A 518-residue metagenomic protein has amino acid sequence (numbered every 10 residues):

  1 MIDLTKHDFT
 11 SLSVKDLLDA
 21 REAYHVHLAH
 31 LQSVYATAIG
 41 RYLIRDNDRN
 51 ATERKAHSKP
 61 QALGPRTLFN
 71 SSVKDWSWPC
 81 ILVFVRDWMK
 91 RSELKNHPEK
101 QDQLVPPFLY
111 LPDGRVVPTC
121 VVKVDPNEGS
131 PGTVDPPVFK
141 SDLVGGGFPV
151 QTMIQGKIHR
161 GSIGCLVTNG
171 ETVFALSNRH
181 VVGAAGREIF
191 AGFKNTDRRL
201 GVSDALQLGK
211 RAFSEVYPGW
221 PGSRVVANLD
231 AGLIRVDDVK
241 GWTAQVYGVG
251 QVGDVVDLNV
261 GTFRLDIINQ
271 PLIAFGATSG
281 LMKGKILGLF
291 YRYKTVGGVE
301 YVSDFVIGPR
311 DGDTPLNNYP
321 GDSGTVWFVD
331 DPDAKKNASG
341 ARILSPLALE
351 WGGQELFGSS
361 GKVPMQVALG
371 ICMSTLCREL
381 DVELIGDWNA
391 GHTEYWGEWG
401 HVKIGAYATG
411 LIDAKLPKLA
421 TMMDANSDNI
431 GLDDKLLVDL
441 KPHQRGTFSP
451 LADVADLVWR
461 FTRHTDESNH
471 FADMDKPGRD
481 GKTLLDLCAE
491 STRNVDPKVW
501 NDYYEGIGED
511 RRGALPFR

Functional and structural regions predicted by a protein language model:
M1-C165: Noncatalytic regulatory segments and standalone regulatory/sensor domains
H25, S72-V73, V260-L265, N318: Short, surface-exposed secondary-structure edge patches
I81-F84, A175, A348, A406: Structural recognition of the beta-strand scaffold that forms the well-ordered cores of secreted hydrolase catalytic
P131-R310, F328-D330, W351: Serine endopeptidase catalytic core focused on the charge-relay Asp
G164-V173, D313-L349: Catalytic nucleophile loop of clan PA
W327-H392: Short hairpin/turn module used for nucleic-acid contact or packing/dimerization
T393-R518: N-terminal, motif-rich segments that launch catalysis or mediate targeting to/interaction with membranes, typified by
